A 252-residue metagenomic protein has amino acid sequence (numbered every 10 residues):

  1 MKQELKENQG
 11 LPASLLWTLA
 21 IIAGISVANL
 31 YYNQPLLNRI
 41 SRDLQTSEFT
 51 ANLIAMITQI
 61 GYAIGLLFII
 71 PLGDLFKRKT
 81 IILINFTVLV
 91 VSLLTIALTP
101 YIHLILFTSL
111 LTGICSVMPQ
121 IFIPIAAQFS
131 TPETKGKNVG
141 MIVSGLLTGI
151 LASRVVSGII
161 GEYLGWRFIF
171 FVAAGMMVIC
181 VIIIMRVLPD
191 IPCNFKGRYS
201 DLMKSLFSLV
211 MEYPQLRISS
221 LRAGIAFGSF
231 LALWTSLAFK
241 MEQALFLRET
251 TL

Functional and structural regions predicted by a protein language model:
K2-Q9, P189-S220: Juxtamembrane intracellular "pre-TM" segments in multi-pass secondary transporters
P12-Y32, L110, Y213-A232: Pair of pore-lining "gating" transmembrane helices in MFS-fold secondary transporters
W17-E48, P119, L233-A238: Extracytoplasmic
Y31, Q59-L67, V117, I150-L151: Residue-level signature of mid-helix packing/kink "hotspots" within the transmembrane helices of 12-pass Major
I40-S41, L72-G73, A152, V156-L164 (+1 more regions): Interfacial helix-cap and linker-helix signal at transmembrane-aqueous boundaries of multi-pass secondary transporters
I64-I102: Conserved MFS/SLC helix-loop-helix module at the cytosolic interface between two early adjacent transmembrane helices
L104, M141-R186: Helix-loop-helix hairpin linking two adjacent transmembrane segments in secondary transporters
T108-S144: Cytoplasmic helix-loop-helix junction between adjacent transmembrane helices in 12-TM secondary transporters
